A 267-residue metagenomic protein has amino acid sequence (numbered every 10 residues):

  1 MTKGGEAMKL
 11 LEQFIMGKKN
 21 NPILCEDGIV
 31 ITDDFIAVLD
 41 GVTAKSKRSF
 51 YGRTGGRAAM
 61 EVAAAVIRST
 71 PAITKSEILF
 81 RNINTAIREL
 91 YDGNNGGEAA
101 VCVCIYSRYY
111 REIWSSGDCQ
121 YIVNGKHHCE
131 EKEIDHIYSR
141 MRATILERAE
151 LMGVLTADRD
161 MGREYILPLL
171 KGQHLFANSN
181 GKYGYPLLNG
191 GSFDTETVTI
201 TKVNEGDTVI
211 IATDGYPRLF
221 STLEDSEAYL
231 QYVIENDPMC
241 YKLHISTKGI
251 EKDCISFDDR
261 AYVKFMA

Functional and structural regions predicted by a protein language model:
K3-A267: PP2C/PPM-type serine/threonine phosphatase catalytic domain
